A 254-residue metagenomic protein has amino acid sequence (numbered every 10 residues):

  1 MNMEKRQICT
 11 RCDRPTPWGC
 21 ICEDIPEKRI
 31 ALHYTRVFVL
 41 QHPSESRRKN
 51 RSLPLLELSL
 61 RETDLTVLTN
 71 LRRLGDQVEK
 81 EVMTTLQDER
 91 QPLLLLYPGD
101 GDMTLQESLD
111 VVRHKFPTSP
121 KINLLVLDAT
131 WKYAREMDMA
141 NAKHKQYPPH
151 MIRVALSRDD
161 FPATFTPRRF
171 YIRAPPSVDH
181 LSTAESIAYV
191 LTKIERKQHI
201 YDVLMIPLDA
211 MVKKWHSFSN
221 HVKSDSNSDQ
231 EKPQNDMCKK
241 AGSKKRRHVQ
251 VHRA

Functional and structural regions predicted by a protein language model:
E4, P15: Flanking scaffold residues of small Cys/His-coordinated metal-binding clusters
C9-C12: Short cysteine-rich clusters marking metal-coordination/redox-active sites
T16-C20: Cys/His-rich microdomains that often coordinate metals
E23-R51: Short microdomains enriched in Cys/His and/or Lys/Arg
S44-E45, N70-L71, G101, S157-F161: Short, acidic/turn-prone active-site loops that include or flank metal/cofactor- and phosphate-binding residues
N50-S59: Histidine-anchored nucleotide/phosphate-binding helix
R61-M151: S-adenosyl-L-methionine/SAH cofactor-binding core of RNA-modifying enzymes
P117, I122-L127, W131-A254: C-terminal folded domains that constitute the principal catalytic or ligand-binding module of multi-domain proteins
